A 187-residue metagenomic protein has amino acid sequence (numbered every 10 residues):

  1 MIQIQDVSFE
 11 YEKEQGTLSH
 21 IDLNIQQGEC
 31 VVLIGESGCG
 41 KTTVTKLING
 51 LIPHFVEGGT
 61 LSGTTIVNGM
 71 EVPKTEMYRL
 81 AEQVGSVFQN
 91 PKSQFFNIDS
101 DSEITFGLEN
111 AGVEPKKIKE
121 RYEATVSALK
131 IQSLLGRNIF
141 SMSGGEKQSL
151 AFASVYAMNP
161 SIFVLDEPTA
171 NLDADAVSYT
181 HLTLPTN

Functional and structural regions predicted by a protein language model:
M1-I4, F9-H20, I52-E57, K74-E76 (+1 more regions): A short, flexible loop at the N-terminus of ABC-type nucleotide-binding domains that lies
I34-E36: The feature captures the beta-strand-to-loop junction immediately N-terminal to the Walker
T64-R79: ABC ATPase NBD Q-loop/coupling interface
K116-L134: Conserved ABC ATPase "signature" region
N138-M142, E146: Conserved ABC ATPase signature
F163-D166: Catalytic Walker B motif of ABC-type/P-loop ATPase nucleotide-binding domains
T180-T186: Conserved small/polar residues in nucleotide/adenosyl-binding loops
